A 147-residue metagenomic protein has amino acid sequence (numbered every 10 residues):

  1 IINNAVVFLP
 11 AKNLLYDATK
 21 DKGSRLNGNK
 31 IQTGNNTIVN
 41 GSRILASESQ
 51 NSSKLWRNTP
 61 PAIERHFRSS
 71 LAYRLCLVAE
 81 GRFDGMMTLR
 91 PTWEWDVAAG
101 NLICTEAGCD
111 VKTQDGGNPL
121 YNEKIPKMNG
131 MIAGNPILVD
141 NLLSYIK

Functional and structural regions predicted by a protein language model:
I1-N27: DPxDG-like acidic metal-binding loop motif
Q32-K147: An extended, acidic
